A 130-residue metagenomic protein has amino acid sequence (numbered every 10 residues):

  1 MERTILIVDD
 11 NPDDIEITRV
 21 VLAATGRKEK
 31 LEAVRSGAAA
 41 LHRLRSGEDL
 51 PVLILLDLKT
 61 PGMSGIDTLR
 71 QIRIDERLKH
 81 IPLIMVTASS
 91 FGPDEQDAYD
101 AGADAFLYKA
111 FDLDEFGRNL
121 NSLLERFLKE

Functional and structural regions predicted by a protein language model:
E2-L22, I54: Conserved acidic segment of CheY-like receiver
A33-L53: Acidic, metal-coordinating helix/loop segments flanking the phosphotransfer/catalytic sites of two-component signaling
L56-L58, T87: Active-site residues of response regulator receiver
T60-G62: Receiver (REC) domain active-site loop signature in two-component systems and cognate sites in sensor histidine kinases
F111-L123: C-terminal output helix
